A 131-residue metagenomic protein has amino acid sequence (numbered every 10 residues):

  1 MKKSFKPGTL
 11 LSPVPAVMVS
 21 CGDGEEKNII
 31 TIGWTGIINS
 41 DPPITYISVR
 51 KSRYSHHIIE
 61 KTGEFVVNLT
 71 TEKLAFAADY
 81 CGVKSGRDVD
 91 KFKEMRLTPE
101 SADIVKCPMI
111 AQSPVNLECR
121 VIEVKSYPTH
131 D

Functional and structural regions predicted by a protein language model:
M1-D131: Active-site-proximal mixed secondary-structure blocks
